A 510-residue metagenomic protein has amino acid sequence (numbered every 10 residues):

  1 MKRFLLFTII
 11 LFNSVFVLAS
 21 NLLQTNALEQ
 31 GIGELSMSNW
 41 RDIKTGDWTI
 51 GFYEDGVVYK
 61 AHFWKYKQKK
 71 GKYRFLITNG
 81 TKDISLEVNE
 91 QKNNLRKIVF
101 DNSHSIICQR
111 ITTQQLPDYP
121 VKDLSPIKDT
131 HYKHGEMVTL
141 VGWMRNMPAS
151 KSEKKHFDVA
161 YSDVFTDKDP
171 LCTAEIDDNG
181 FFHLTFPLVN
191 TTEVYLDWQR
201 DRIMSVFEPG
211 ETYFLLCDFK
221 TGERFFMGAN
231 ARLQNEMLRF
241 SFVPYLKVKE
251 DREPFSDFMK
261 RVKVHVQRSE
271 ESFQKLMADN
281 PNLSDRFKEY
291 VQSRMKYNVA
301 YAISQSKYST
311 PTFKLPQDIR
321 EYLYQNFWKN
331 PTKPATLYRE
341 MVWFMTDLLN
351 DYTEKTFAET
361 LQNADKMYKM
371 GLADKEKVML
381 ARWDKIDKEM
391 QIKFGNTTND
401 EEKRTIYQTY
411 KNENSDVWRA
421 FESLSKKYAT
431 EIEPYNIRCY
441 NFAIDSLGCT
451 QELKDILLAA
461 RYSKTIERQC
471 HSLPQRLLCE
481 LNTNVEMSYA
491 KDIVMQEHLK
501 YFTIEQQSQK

Functional and structural regions predicted by a protein language model:
M1-Q30: Bacterial Sec-dependent N-terminal signal peptides
S20-T49, G142: Tryptophan-anchored aromatic micro-motifs
L22-L23, R41-L76: N-terminal glycine/threonine-rich, aromatic-flanked beta-hairpin/loop signature
L22-Q30, I107-T130, L453-E480, N484: Short, charged N-terminal helix-start/capping segments
I43-T45, G80, F100-H104, Q199 (+2 more regions): Short, flexible beta-strand-to-coil junctions
K65-F287: A non-transmembrane, solvent-exposed segment enriched in polar/low-complexity residues
F219-T221, F226-K510: Oxidative protein folding and maturation machinery
